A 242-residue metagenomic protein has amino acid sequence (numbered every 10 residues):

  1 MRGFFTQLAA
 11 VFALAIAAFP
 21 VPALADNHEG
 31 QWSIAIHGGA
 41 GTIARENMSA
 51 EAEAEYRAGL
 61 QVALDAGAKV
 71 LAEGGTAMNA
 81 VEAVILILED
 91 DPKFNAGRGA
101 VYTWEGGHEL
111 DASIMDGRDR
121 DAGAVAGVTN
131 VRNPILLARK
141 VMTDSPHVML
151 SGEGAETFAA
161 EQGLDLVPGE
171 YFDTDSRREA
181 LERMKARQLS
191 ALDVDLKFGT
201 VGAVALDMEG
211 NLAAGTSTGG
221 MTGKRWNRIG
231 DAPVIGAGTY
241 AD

Functional and structural regions predicted by a protein language model:
M1-F4: Positively charged n-region of N-terminal signal peptides that target proteins for export
Q7-P20: Bacterial N-terminal signal peptides
P20-D26: Short, low-complexity disordered leader/linker segments with a strong preference for bacterial N-terminal type II
D26-D242: Alpha/propeptide regions of enzymes that mature by internal proteolysis
